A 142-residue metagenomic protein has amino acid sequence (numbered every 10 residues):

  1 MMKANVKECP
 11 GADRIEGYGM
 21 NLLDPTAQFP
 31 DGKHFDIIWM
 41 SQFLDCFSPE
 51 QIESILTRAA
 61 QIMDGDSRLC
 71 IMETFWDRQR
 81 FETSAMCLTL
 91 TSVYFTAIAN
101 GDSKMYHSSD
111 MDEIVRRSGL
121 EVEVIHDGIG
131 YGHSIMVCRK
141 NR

Functional and structural regions predicted by a protein language model:
M1-R142: Alpha-helical subdomain
